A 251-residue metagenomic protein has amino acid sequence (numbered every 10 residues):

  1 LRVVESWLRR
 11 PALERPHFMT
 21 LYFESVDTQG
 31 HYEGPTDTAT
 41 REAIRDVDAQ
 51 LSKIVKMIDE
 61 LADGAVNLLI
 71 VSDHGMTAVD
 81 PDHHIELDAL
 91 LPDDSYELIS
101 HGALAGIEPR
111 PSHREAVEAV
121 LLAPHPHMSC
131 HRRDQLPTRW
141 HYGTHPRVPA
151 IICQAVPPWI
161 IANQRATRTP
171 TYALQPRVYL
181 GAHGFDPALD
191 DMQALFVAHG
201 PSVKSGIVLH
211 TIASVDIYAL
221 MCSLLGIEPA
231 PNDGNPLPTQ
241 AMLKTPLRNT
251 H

Functional and structural regions predicted by a protein language model:
L1-A12, L21, V26-L68, M221: A long, amphipathic alpha-helix that forms part of the scaffold/cap immediately adjacent to metal-dependent active
L1-E14, I217, N235-M242: Active-site-proximal alpha/beta segments of enzymes that process anionic O-linked groups
L8-A12, F23, V55-A62, P111 (+4 more regions): Sec/Tat-exported extracytoplasmic proteins
Y22-S25, S72-H74, A155-P158: Short, well-ordered beta-to-alpha junction loops that form the rim of enzyme active sites and present histidine/acidic
H31-G34, D80-H83, Q164-R165: Short, solvent-exposed loop/turn and secondary-structure capping segments
G64-V66, S72-S112, N249: Acidic/histidine-rich catalytic neighborhood
I99-L220: Active-site neighborhoods of enzymes that stabilize oxyanions during catalysis
H210-S214, L220-L237, M242-R248: C-terminal substrate/ligand-recognition segments
